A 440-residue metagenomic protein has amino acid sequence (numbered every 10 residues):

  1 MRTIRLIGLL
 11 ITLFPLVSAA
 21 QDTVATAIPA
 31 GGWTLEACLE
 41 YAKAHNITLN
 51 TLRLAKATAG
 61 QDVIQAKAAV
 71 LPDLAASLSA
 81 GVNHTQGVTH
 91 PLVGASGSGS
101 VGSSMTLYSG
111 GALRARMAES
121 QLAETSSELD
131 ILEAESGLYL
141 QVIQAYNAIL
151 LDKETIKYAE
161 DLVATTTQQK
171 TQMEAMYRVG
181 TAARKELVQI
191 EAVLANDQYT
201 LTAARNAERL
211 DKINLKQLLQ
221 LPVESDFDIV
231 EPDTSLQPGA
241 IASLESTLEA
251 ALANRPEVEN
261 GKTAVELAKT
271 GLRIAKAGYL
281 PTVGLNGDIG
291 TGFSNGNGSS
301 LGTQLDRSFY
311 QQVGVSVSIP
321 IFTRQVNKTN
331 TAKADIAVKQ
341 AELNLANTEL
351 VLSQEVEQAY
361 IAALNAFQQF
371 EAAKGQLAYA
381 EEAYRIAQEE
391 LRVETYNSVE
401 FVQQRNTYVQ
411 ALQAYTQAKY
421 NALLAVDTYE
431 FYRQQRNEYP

Functional and structural regions predicted by a protein language model:
R5-P15: Bacterial N-terminal signal peptides
L6, Q21-I28, A414-P440: Acidic, low-complexity, intrinsically disordered peripheral segments
A20-A75, V223-E266, E349, N437-E438: Bacterial Sec-pathway N-terminal export signals of envelope proteins
D22-G32, S77-S109, R116, V230-I241 (+5 more regions): Small/polar, glycine/serine/threonine/aspartate-rich low-complexity segments that form flexible
N50-L54, K67-A68, L107-E135, K185 (+6 more regions): Sec/SRP-type N-terminal targeting helices
S100-G102, Y146, L248, G314-S316 (+1 more regions): Membrane-embedded beta-strand positions in outer-membrane beta-barrel channels/transporters
A134-A250, A362, A366, Y408 (+1 more regions): Periplasmic alpha-helical coiled-coil/stalk elements that build and connect Gram-negative outer-membrane
Y177-T181, L391-T395, Y432: A short glycine-centered flexible hinge/capping loop motif at secondary-structure junctions
